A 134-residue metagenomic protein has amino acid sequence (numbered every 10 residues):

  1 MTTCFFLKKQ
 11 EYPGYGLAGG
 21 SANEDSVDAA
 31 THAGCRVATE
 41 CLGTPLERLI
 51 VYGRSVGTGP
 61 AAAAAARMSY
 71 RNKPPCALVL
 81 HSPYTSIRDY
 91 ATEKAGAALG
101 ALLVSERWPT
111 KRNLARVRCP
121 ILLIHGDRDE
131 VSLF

Functional and structural regions predicted by a protein language model:
C4-G19: Conserved alpha/beta-hydrolase
K8, V79, L122-I124: Hydrophobic/aromatic beta-strand patches that form the interior of the parallel beta-sheet core in alpha/beta enzyme
S21-G43, A63, R112: Alpha/beta-hydrolase active-site loop
V37-C41, L46-A95: Primarily recognizes the serine-hydrolase "nucleophile elbow" in alpha/beta-hydrolase and SGNH/GDSL folds
L99-C119: Active-site nucleophile elbow and catalytic-triad environment of alpha/beta-hydrolase enzymes
R116-V117, L122-D129: Short beta-strand/loop motif that positions the catalytic acidic residue of the alpha/beta-hydrolase fold
E130-F134: Conserved alpha/beta-hydrolase "acid-adjacent" motif
